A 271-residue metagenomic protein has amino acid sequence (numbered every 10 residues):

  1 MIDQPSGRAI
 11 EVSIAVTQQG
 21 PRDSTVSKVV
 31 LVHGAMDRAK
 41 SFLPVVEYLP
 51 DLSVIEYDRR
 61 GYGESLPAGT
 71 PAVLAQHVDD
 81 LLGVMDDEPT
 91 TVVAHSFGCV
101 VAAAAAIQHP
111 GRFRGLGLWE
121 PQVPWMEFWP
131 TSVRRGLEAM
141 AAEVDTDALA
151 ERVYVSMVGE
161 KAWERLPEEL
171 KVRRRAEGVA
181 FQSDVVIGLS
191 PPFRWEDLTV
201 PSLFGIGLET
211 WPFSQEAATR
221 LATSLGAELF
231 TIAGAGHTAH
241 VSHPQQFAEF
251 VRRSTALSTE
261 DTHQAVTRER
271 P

Functional and structural regions predicted by a protein language model:
R8-P67: Conserved HGGG/HGGXW glycine-rich cap/lid loop of the alpha/beta-hydrolase fold
V30-G34, H95, I206: The conserved beta1-alpha1 loop
V46-E47, I55-T91, E249: Active-site loop/oxyanion-hole signature of alpha/beta-hydrolase fold enzymes
V92-A94, W119: Short beta-strand immediately N-terminal to the catalytic nucleophile in serine-hydrolase-like folds
A94, G98, A102: Gly/Ala-rich beta-loop-alpha elbow adjacent to hydrolase catalytic centers
A103-E143: Flexible "cap/lid" loop of the alpha/beta hydrolase fold
L170-G234, H240: Conserved serine/cysteine hydrolase catalytic core
G226-P271: Catalytic active-site module of serine/aspartate enzymes centered on a nucleophile-bearing elbow/loop
